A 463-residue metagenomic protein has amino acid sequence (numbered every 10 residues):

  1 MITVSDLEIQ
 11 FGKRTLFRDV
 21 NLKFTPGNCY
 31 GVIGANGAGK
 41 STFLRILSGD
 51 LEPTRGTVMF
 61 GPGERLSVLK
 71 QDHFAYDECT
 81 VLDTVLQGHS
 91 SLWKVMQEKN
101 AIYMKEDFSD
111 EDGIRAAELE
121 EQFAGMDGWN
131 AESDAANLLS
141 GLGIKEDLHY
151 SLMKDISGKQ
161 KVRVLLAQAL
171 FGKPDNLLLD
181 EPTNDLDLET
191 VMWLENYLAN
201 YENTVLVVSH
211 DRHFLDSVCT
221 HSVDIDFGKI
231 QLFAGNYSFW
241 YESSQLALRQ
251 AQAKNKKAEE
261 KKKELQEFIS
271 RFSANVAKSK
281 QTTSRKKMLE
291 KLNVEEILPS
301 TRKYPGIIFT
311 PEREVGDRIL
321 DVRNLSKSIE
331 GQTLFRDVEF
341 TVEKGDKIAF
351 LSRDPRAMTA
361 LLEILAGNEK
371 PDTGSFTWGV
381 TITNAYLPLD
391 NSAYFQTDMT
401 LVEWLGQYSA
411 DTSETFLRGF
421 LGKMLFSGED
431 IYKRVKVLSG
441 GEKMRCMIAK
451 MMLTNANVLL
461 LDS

Functional and structural regions predicted by a protein language model:
M1-N255, F309-S463: ABC ATP-binding cassette signature C-motif
T25-P26, A277-K280, T301-R302: Short low-complexity stretches enriched in small and charged residues
S243-E296: Intracellular alpha-helical coupling/juxtamembrane segments of multi-pass membrane proteins
L298-E314: Short, flexible cytosolic linker that couples an ABC transmembrane/permease module to its adjacent nucleotide-binding
